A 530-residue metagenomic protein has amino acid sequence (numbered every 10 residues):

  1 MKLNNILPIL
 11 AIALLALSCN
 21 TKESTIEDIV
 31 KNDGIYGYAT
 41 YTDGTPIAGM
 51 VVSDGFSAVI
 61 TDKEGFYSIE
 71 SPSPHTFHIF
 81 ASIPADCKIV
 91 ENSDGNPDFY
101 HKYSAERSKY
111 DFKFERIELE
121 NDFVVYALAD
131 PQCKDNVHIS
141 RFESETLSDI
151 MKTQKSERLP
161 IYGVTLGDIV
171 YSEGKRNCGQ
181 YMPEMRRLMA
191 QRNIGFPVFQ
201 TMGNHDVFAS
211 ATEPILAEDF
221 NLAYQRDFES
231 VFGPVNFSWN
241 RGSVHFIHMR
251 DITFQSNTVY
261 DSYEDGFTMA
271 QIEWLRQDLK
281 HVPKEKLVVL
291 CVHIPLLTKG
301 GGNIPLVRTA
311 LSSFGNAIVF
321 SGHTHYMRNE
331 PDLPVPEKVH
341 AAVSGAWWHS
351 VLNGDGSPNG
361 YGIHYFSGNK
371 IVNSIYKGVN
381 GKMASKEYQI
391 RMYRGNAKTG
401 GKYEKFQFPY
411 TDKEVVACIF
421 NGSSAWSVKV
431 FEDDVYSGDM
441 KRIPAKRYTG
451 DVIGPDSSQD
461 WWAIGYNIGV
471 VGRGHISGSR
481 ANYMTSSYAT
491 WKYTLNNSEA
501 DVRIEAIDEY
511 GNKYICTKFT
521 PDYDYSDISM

Functional and structural regions predicted by a protein language model:
L17-S18: C-terminal motif of bacterial Sec signal peptides marking the signal peptidase cleavage site
K22, E27-G34, T42, D86 (+2 more regions): N-terminal active-site segment of His-dependent metallophosphoesterases
D33-F56, V428: Short, ordered, surface-exposed loop/turn motifs in non-cytosolic proteins
M50, F56-E70, R442, R447-Y448: Short, acidic Ser/Thr/Gly-rich low-complexity loop/linker segments typical of extracellular and cell-surface proteins
S68-H78: Short Pro-Gly-centered beta-turn/loop motif in secreted/extracellular proteins
A85, I89-E91, P97-K102, G174-R276 (+4 more regions): Extended active-site neighborhood of metal-dependent phosphoesterases/phosphodiesterases
V335-G422, W426-D433, Y488-K518: Binuclear metal-dependent phosphoesterase catalytic core
T449-Y493: Aromatic sugar-binding surface patches on proteins that engage polysaccharides or sugar-phosphate polymers
